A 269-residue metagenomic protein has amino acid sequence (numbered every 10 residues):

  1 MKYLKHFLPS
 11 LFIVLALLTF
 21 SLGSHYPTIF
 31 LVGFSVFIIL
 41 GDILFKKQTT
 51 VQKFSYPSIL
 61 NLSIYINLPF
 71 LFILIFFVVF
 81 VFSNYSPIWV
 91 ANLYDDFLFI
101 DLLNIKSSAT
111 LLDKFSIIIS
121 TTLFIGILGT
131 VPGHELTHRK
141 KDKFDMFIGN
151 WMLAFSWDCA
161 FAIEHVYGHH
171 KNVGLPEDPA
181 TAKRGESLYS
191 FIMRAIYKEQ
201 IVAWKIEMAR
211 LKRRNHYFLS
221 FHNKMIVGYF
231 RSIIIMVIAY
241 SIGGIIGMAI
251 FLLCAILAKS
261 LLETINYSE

Functional and structural regions predicted by a protein language model:
M1-L8: N-terminal membrane topogenic signal
P9-I13, N67-I75, V227-A239: Core segments of transmembrane alpha-helices that mediate helix-helix packing or line hydrophobic substrate/ligand
L15-I29: Short, hydrophobic transmembrane alpha-helix segments
V36-K47, T121-H138, C159-F161, A195-Q200 (+1 more regions): Transmembrane alpha-helical segments that form the membrane-embedded catalytic/substrate-channel core of multi-pass
L44-T50, F72-D95, F99-L112, V131-E135: Transmembrane alpha-helix boundary signature
T50-L71, G149: Juxtamembrane helix-capping/reentrant segments at transmembrane boundaries
D101-S120, F124, L128-W157: Membrane-interface helix-loop-helix junctions at boundaries between adjacent transmembrane segments
R139-N215, E269: Membrane-proximal soluble regions of multi-pass membrane proteins
